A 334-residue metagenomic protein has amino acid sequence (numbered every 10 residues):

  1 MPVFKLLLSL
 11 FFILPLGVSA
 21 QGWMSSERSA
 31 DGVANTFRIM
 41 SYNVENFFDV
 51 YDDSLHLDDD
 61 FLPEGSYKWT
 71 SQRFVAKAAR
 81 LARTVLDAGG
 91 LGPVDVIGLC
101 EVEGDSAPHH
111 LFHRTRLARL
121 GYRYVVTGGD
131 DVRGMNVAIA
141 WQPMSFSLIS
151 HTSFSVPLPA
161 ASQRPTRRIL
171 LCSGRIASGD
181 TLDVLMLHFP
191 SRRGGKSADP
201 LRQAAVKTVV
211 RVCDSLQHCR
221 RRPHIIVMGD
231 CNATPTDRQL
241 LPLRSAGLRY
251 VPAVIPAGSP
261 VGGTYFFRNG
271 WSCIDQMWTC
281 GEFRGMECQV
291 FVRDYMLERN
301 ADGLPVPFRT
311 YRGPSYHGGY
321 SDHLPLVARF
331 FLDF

Functional and structural regions predicted by a protein language model:
M1-W23: Bacterial Sec-dependent N-terminal signal peptides
V18-T115, V125, G129-M135, K207 (+3 more regions): N-terminal, active-site-proximal structural segment of metallo-dependent hydrolase catalytic domains
A20-D31, R211-I225, N232-F334: Metal-dependent phosphoester-hydrolase catalytic domains
R38-N46, S150-T152, T181-S191: Active-site-proximal beta-strand elements of phosphoester/diester hydrolases
E45, V102-E103, H188-P190, C231-T234 (+1 more regions): Catalytic metal-binding/acid-base residues of hydrolase active sites
V102-T181, F189: Structured beta-strand-rich core segments of catalytic domains in phosphoester-bond hydrolases
G104-S106, V132-G134, R192-G194, N232-R238 (+1 more regions): Active-site environment of divalent metal-dependent phosphoester hydrolases
